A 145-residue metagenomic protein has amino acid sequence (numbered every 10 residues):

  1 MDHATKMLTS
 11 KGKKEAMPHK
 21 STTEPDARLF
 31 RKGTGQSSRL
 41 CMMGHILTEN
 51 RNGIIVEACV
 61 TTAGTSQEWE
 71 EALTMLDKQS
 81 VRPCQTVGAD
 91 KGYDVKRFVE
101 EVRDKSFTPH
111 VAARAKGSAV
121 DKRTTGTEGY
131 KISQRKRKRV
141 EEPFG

Functional and structural regions predicted by a protein language model:
M1-A4, K91-G145: Helix-centered, glycine/charged polyanion-binding patches within enzymatic domains that contact phosphate-containing
M1-K105, R114: Polybasic low-complexity intrinsically disordered regions
